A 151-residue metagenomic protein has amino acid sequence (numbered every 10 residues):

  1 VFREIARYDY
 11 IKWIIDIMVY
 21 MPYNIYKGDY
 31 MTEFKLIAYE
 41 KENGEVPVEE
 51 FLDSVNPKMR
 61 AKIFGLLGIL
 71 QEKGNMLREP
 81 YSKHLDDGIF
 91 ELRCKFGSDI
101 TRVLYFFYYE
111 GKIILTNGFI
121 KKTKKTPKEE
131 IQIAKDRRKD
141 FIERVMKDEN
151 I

Functional and structural regions predicted by a protein language model:
V1-I100, Y109-I113, K122-I151: Basic, Lys/Arg-enriched alpha-helical interface segments
T116: ATP-dependent carboxylate-activation loops
F119: Residue-level signal for short, function-critical loop segments
